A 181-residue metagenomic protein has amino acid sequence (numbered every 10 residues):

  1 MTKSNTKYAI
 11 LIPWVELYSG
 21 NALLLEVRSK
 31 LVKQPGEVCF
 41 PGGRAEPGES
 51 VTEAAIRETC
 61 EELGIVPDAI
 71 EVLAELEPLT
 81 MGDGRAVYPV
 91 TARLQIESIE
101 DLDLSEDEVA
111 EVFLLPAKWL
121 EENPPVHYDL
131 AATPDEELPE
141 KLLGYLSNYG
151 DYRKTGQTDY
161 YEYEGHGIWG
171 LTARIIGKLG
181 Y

Functional and structural regions predicted by a protein language model:
M1, K178-Y181: Short amphipathic alpha-helical segments
T2-L24: Conserved N-terminal beta-strand and adjoining loop/helix that marks the start of the Nudix/MutT-like hydrolase domain
K3, C39, G167-L171: Short, contiguous, pocket-lining structural segments that sit at or immediately flank catalytic/ligand-binding sites
T6-Y8, G20, P35, G84-V87 (+1 more regions): A structure-centric signal for secondary-structure junctions around beta-strands
G20-A54, T59: A glycine-rich, hydrophobic loop/mini-helix early in the fold
Q34-C39, F113, G180-Y181: A short, polar/proline- and glycine-enriched secondary-structure boundary/capping micro-motif
R44-I168, A173-K178: Unchanged
